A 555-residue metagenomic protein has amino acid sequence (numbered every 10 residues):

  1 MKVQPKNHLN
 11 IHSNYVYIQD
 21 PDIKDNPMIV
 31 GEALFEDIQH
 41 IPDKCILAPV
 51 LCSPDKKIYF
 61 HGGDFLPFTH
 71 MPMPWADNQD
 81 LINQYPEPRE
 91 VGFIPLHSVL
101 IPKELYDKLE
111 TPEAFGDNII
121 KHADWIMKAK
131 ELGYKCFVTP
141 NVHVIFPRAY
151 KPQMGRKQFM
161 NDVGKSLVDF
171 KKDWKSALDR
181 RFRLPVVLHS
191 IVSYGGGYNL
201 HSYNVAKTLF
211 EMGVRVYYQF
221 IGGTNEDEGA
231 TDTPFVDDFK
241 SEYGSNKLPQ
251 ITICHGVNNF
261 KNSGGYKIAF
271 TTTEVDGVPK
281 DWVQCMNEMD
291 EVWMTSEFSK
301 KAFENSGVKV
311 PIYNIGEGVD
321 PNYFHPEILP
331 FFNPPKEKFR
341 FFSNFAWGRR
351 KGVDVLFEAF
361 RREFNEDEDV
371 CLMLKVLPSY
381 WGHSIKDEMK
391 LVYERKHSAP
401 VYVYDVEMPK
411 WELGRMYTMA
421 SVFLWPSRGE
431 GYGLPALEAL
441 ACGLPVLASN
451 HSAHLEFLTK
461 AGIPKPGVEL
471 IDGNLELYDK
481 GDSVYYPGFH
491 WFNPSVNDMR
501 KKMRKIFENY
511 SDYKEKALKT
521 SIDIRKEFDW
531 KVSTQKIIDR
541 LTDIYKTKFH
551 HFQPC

Functional and structural regions predicted by a protein language model:
P5, I18, M28-I29, N225-S306 (+1 more regions): Extended catalytic core of nucleotide-activated donor transferases of GT-like folds
I23-P67: Conserved donor NDP-sugar-binding/catalytic core segment of glycosyltransferases
F68, N78-K103, W491: A recurrent flexible, glycine/aromatic-enriched loop bordering the glycosyltransferase active site that acts as
V91-S98, K103, D107-V138, V142-I145 (+1 more regions): Donor nucleotide-sugar recognition loop
V187, N333-K351, F357-F360, L372-L374: Conserved donor-binding/catalytic core segment of Leloir-type glycosyltransferases
G382-W411: Nucleotide-activated donor-binding/catalytic signature segment of Leloir-type glycosyltransferases, i.e., the conserved
R428: Aromatic "clamp/platform" in nucleotide-sugar-dependent glycosyltransferases that forms part of the donor/acceptor
P445-A448, L458-T459, P464-L470: Short hydrophobic beta-strand element within catalytic cores of glycosyltransferases and related nucleotide-activated
